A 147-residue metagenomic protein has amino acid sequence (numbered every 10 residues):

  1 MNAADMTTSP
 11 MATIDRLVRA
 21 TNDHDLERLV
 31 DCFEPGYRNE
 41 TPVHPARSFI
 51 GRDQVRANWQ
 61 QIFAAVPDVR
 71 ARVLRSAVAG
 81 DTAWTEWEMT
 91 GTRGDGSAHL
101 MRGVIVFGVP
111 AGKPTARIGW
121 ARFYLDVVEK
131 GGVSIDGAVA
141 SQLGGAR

Functional and structural regions predicted by a protein language model:
N2-S9, N22, E40, R56-R147: A beta-strand edge to alpha-helix "cap/lid" segment located at domain peripheries
P10, G51: Hydrophobic (often cysteine-bearing) scaffold residues that line and stabilize catalytic clefts of nucleotide/cofactor
D15-R19: Amphipathic alpha-helical repeat scaffolds
D23-R38: Short, well-ordered alpha-helical segments enriched in acidic and aromatic residues
R38-I50, F63-A64: A short gly/proline-enriched turn/hairpin at secondary-structure junctions
